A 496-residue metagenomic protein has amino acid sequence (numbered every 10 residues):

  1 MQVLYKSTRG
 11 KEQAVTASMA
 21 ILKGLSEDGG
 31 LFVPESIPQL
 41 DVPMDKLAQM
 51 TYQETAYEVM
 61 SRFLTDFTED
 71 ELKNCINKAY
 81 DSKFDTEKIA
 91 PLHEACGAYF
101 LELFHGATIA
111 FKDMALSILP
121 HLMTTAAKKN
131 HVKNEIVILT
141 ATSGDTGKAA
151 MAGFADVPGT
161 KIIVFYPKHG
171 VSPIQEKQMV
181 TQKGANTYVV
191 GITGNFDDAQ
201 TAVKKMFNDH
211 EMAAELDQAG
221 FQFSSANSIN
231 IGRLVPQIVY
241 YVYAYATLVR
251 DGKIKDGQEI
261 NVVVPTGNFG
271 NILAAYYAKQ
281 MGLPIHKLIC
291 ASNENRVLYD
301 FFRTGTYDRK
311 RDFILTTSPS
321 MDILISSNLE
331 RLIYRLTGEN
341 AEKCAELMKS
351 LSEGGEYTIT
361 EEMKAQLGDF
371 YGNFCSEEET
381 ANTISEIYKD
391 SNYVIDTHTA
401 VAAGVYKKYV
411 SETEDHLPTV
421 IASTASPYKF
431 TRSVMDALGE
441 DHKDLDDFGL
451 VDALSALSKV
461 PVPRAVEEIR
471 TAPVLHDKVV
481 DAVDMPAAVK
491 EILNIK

Functional and structural regions predicted by a protein language model:
M1-K496: PLP-dependent amino-acid enzyme catalytic core
